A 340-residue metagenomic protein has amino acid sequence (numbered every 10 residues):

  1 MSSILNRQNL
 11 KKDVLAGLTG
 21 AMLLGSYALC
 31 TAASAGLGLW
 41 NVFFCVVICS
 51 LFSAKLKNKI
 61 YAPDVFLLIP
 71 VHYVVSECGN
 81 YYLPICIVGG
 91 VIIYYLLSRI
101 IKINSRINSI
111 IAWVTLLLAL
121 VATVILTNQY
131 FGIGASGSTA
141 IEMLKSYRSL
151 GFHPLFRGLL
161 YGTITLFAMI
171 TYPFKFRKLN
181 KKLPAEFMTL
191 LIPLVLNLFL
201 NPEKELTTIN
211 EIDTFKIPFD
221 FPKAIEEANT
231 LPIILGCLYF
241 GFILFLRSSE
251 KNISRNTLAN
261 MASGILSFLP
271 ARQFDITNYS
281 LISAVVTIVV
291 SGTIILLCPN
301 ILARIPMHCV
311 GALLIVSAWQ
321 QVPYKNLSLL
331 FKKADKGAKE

Functional and structural regions predicted by a protein language model:
M1-E340: Transmembrane helical cores of multi-pass ion-transport proteins
